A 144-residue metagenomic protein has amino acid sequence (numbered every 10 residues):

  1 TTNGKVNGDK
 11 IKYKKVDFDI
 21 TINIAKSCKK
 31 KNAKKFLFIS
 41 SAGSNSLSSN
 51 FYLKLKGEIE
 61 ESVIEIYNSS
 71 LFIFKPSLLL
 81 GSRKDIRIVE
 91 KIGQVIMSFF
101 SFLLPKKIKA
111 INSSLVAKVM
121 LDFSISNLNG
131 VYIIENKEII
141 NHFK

Functional and structural regions predicted by a protein language model:
T1-K5, F38-S41, S98: A short small-residue
T1-N23, S27-K30, S124: NAD(P)H-binding glycine-rich loop region in Rossmannoid oxidoreductase-like domains and their noncatalytic homologs
K5-D9, G43-S44, S101-L104: Short amphipathic alpha-helical segments at helix-loop
K12-I20, G43-L55: Alpha-helix N-cap/loop-to-helix boundary motif
I22, K26, K34-L37, G57 (+1 more regions): Internal, well-ordered alpha-helical scaffold/interface segments that support domain packing or protein-protein contacts
K31-K35, Y67-S69: A short helix->loop->beta-strand "cap" motif at the edges of active sites that frequently abuts
F36-A42, F74-P76: SDR active-site strand-loop-helix element
S46-F143: Oxidoreductase cofactor-interface core, primarily capturing Rossmann-like NAD(P)-dependent enzymes
